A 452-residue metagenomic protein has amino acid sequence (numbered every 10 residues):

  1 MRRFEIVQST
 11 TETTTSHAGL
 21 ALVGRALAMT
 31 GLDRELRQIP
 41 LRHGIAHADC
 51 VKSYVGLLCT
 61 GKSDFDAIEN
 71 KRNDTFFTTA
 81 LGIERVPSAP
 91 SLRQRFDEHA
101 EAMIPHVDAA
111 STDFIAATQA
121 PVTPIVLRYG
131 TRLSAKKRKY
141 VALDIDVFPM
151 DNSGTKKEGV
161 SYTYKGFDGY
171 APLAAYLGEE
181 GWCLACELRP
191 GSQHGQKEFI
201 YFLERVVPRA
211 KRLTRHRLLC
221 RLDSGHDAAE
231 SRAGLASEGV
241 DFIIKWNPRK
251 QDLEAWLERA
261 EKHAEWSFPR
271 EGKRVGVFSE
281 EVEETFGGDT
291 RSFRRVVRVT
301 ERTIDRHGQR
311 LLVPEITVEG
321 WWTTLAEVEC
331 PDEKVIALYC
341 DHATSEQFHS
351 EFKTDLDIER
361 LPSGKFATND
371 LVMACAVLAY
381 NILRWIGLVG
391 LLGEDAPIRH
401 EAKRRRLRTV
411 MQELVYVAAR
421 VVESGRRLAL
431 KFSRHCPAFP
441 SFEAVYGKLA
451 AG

Functional and structural regions predicted by a protein language model:
M1-D168, A174-Q193, F199-L213, L235-E238 (+3 more regions): Dynamic "connector" segments at or just before major functional cores
R2-E12, D241-S350, T354, S441-G452: An anionic, glycine-rich sequence signature occurring as long contiguous blocks
T14, L41-D49, L311-L312, S363-V372 (+1 more regions): Structural motif
A26, S53-Y54, I68, S88 (+9 more regions): Short, conserved catalytic/metal-binding motifs centered on acidic residues
I68, D332-L371, C375, A379-L388: Short amphipathic alpha-helical "interface-anchor" segments enriched in bulky aromatics
N73, F148, L188-G191, D223-D227 (+2 more regions): An acidic- and aromatic-residue-enriched active-site/binding cleft used to recognize and process polar
G195-Q251: Domain-level cores of phosphate- or acyl-group-handling catalytic modules
I382-E413: Conserved nucleotidyltransferase catalytic core and NTase-mimicking acidic/glycine-rich helix/loop elements in nucleic
